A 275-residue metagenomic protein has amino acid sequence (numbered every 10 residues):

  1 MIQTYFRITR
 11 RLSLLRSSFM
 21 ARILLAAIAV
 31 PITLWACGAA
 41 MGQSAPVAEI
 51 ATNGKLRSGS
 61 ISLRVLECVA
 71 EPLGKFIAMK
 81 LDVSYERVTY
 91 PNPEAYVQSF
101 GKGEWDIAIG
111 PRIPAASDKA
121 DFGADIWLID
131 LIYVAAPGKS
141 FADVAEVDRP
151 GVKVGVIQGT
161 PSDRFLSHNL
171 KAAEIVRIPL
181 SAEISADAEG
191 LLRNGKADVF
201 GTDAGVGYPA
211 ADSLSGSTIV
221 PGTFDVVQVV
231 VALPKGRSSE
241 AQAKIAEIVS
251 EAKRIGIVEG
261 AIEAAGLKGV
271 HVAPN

Functional and structural regions predicted by a protein language model:
M1-M20: N-terminal secretory signal peptides that target proteins for export/translocation
L24-A36: Bacterial N-terminal signal peptides
S44-P111, S181, K244, A252-I255 (+1 more regions): Extracytoplasmic small-molecule ligand-binding "clamshell" domains of the periplasmic binding protein/Venus flytrap
R57-K80, Y133-S185, G205-V206: Bilobed "Venus flytrap"/periplasmic-binding protein-like clamshell domains and structurally analogous long
E71-K80, K139, A145-K153, T160-P161 (+1 more regions): Extended ligand-binding regions for polar small-molecule ligands
K75, M79, S84-D148, S215-T223: Acidic, polar ligand-binding/catalytic clefts
L128-G138, A211-S250, K268-N275: Periplasmic-binding protein-like
P161-S181, S215-V220, S250-N275: Ligand-binding clefts/hinges and TM-proximal coupling segments of bilobed small-molecule sensing domains
